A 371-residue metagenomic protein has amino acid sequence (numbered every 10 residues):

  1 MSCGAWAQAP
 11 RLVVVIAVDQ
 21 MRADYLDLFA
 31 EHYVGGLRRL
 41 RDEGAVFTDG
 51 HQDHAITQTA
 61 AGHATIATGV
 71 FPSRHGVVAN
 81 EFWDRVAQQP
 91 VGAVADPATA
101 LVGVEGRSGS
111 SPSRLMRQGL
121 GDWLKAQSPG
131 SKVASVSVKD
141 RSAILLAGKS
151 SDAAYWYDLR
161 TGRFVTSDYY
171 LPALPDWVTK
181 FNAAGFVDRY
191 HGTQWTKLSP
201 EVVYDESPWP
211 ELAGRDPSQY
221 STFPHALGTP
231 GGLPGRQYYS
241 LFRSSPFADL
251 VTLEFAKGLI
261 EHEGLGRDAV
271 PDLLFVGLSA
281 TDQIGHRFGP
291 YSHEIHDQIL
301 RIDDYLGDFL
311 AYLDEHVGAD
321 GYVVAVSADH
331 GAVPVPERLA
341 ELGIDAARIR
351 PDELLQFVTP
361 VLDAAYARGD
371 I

Functional and structural regions predicted by a protein language model:
S2-G4: N-terminal signal peptide c-region/cleavage motif recognized by signal peptidases
A9-V14, E43-F47, R74, P129-V133 (+2 more regions): Loop/turn elements at helix/coil->beta-strand transitions in domains of secreted/extracellular proteins
P10-R22, L40, I66, L124 (+4 more regions): Beta-strand elements within well-structured catalytic alpha/beta cores of enzymes that handle phosphate/sulfate esters
A23-L26, T59, A143-A147, I284-H286 (+1 more regions): Extracytoplasmic/secreted cell-surface and envelope-processing proteins
Y25-L26, F242-D268, T281-Y322: A long, amphipathic alpha-helix that forms part of the scaffold/cap immediately adjacent to metal-dependent active
D27-R74, G130-V136: Short, structured active-site-proximal loop/turn typified by the sulfatase FGly-forming signature C/S-X-P-X-R
F71, A79-V270, S279-H286: His/Asp/Glu-rich, glycine-adjacent segments that coordinate divalent cations and/or stabilize oxyanion chemistry on
A319-D320, A328-I371: Histidine-centered active-site microenvironments of extracellular/periplasmic hydrolases and transferases
